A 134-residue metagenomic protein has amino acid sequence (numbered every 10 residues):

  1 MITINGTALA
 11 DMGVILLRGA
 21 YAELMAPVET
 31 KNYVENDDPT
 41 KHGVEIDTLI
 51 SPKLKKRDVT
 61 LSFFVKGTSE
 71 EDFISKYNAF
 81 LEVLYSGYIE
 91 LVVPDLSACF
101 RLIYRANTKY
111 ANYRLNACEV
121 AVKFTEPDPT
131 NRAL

Functional and structural regions predicted by a protein language model:
M1-L134: Extracellular/virion structural assembly segments
